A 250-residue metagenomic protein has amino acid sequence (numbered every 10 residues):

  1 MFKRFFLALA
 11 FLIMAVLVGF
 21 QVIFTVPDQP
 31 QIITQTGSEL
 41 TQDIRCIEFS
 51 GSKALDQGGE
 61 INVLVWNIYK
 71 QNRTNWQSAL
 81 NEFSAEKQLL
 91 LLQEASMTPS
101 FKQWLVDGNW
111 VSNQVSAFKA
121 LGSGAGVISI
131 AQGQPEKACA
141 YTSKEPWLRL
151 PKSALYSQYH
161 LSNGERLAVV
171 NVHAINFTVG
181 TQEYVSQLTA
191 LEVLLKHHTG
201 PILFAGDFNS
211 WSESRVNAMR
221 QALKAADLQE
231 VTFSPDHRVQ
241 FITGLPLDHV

Functional and structural regions predicted by a protein language model:
F2-V106, K119: N-terminal, active-site-proximal structural segment of metallo-dependent hydrolase catalytic domains
I33-S50, L89, Q93-R166: Structured beta-strand-rich core segments of catalytic domains in phosphoester-bond hydrolases
Q57-G59, K137-C139, E165-A174: Short, basic/glycine-rich phosphate-binding loops at helix/coil junctions that contact nucleotide phosphates
I61-I68, S78-Q103, S157, A168-V172 (+1 more regions): Active-site beta-strand/loop signature of hydrolases that rely on acidic residues for catalysis
S112-S129, L150, T181, N209-V250: Active site of divalent-metal-dependent phosphoester/diester hydrolases
C139-W147, V172-Q182: Surface-exposed cleft-lining segments at the edges of enzyme active sites
Q182-V193: Alpha-helical scaffold elements lining the catalytic groove of polysaccharide deacetylases
